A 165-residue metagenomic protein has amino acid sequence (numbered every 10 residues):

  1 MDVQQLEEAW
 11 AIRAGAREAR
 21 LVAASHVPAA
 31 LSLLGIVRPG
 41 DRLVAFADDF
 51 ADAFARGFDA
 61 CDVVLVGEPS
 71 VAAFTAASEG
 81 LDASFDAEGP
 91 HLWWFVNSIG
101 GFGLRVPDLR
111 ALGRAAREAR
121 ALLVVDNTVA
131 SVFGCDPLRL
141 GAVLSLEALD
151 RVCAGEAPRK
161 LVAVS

Functional and structural regions predicted by a protein language model:
M1-E7, A23: A structural motif shared across PLP-dependent enzymes of the aminotransferase-like
I12-S165: Conserved PLP-enzyme active-site core in the AAT-like
